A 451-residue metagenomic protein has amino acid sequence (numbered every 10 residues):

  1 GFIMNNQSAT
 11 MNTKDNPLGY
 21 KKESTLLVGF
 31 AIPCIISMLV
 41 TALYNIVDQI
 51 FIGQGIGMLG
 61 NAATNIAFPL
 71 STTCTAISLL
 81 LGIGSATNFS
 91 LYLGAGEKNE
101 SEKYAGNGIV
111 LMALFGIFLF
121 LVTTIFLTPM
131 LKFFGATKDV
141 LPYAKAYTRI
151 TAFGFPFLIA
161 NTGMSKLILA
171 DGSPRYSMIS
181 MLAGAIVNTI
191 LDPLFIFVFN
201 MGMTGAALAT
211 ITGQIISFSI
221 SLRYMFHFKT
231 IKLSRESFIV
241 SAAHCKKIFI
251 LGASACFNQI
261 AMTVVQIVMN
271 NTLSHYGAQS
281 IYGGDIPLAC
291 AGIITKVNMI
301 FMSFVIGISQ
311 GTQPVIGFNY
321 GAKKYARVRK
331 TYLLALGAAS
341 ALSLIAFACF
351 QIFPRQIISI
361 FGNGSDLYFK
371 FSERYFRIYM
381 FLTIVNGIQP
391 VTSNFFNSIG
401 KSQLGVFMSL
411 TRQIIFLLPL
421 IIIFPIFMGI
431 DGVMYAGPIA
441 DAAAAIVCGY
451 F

Functional and structural regions predicted by a protein language model:
G1-A31, F89-G154, V198-A253, I316-L382 (+1 more regions): Short alpha-helical transmembrane segments in multi-pass integral membrane proteins
S24-L43, V47, L70-I77, F153 (+5 more regions): Residue-level signal for short hydrophobic patches within transmembrane helices of multi-pass membrane transporters
G29-D48, I150, N161, G184 (+4 more regions): Transmembrane helical elements of multi-pass membrane transporters/channels
L43-A62, L131-K138, L194-M201, T263-I293 (+4 more regions): Helix-terminus/linker motif at the lipid-water interface of multi-pass membrane proteins
M58-P69, A144, T148, A207 (+2 more regions): Small-residue hotspots at the loop-to-helix junctions and early N-terminal turns of transmembrane alpha-helices
N61-L121, L158-S177, N270, C290-A348 (+2 more regions): Small-residue-rich hydrophobic transmembrane alpha-helices
T73-A76, N188-P193, F218-L222, I300 (+3 more regions): Hydrophobic transmembrane alpha-helices of multi-pass small-molecule transporters
G82, T151-L169, S177-A185, A206-S219 (+4 more regions): Short runs within selected transmembrane alpha-helices of multi-pass transporters and secretion channels
